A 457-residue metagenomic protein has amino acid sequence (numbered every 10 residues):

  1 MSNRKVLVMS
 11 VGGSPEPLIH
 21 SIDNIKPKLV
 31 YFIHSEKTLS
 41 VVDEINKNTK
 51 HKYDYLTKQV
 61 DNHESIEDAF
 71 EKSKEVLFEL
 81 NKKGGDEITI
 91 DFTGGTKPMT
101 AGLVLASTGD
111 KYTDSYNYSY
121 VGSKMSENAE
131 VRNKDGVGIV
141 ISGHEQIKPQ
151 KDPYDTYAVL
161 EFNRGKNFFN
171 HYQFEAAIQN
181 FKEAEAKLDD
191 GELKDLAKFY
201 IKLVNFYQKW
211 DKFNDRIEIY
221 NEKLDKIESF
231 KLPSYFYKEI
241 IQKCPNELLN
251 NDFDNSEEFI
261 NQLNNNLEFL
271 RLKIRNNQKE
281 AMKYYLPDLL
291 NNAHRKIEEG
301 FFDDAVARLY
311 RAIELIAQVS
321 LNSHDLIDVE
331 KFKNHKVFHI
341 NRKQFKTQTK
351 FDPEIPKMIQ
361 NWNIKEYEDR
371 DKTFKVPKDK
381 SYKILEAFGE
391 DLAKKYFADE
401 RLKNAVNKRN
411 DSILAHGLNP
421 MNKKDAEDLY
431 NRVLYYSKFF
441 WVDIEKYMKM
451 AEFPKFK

Functional and structural regions predicted by a protein language model:
M1-E87, A101-K457: Long, low-complexity, Lys/Arg-enriched
G13-S14, G94-T96: Short glycine-rich anion-binding loops that position phosphate/pyrophosphate groups of nucleotides and phosphorylated
D86-G94: Short glycine-rich phosphate-binding loop at a beta-alpha junction
